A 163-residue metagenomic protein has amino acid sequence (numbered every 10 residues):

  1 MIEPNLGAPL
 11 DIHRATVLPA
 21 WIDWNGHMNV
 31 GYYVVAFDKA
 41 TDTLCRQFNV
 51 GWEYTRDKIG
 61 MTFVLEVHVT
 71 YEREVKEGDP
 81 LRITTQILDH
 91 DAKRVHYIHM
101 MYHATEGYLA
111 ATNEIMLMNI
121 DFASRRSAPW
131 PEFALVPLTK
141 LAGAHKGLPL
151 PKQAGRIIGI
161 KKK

Functional and structural regions predicted by a protein language model:
M1-V64, M118-K163: Hot-dog-fold acyl-thioester-processing enzymes
A8, Y108-A110: Beta-strand initiation motifs
A15, R94-H96, E114: Short, small/polar residue-rich loop motifs at catalytic or cofactor-binding pockets
L44-D89, K93-V95, A110: Hydrophobic beta-strand-centered segment that forms part of the acyl-chain substrate-binding groove
V69, H99-M101, I115-L117: Hydrophobic/aromatic beta-strand elements that line small-molecule binding cavities or substrate pockets in beta-rich
T105-G107, A123: Solvent-exposed strand-loop boundary residues in beta-sheet-rich modules
A111-N113, P129: A structural microfeature
